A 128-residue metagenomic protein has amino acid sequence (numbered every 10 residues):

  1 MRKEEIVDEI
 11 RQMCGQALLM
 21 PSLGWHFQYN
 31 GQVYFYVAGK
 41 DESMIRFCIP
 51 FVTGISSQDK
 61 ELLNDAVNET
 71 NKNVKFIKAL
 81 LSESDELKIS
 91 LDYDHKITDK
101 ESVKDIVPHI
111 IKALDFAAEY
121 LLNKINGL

Functional and structural regions predicted by a protein language model:
M1-Y36, K72-S82: Charge-rich, low-complexity N-terminal segments
K3, V7, S56-L63, V103 (+1 more regions): Generic alpha-helical secondary structure
G24-H26, S43-I45, L87-I89: Hydrophobic residues embedded in beta-strands of well-ordered beta-sheets
G31, F51-T53, H95-I97: Non-catalytic surface loops within mature trypsin-like serine protease
F35-G54: A short acidic-to-branched-hydrophobic micro-motif
Y36, S56, T98-K100: Intrinsically disordered, low-complexity acidic/polar segments
C48-D92: Short, internal acidic amphipathic alpha-helical interface segments that mediate docking to partner proteins
L63-V74, H95, D99-L128: Ampiphathic alpha-helical segments that act as solvent-exposed interaction surfaces
